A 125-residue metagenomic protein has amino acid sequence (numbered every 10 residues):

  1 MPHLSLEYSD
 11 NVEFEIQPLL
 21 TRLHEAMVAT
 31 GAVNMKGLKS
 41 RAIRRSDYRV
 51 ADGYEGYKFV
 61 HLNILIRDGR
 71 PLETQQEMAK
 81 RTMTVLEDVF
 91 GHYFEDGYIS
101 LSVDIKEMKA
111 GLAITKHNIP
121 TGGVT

Functional and structural regions predicted by a protein language model:
M1-Y8: N-terminal edge beta-strand
S9, R41-R45, D104-M108: Short loop/turn motifs enriched for small/polar and acidic residues
P18-T21: Alpha-helical assembly-interface signal, strongest on the long, hydrophobic N-terminal helix that forms
N34-Y54: Short, solvent-exposed beta-alpha or beta-beta edge segments that form flexible loop/patches at the rim of ligand
D52-Y93: Mid-chain, well-packed structural core segment of small domains
D88-L112: C-terminal structural segments of small proteins and small subunits
G111-T125: Short, low-complexity, polybasic intrinsically disordered segments
